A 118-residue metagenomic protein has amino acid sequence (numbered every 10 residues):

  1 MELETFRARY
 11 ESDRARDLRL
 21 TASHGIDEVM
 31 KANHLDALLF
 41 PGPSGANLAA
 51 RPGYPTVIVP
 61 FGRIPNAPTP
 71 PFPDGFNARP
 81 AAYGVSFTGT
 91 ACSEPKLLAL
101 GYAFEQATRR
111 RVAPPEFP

Functional and structural regions predicted by a protein language model:
M1-P118: Glycine-rich, small-residue loops and helix-cap segments that act as flexible hinges at active-site edges
